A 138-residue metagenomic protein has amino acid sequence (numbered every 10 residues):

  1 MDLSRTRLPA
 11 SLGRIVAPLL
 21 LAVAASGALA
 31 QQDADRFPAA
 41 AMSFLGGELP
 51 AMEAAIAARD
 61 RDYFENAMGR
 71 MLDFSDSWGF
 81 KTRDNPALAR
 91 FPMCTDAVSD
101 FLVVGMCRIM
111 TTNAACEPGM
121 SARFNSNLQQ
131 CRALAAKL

Functional and structural regions predicted by a protein language model:
M1-S11: N-terminal secretory signal peptides that target proteins for export/translocation
L12-L20: Sec-dependent signal peptide hydrophobic core
A24-G27: N-terminal signal peptide c-region/cleavage motif recognized by signal peptidases
Q32-R90, M120-K137: Alpha-helical segments in soluble extracytoplasmic regions
S75-A114: Long, amphipathic, charge-rich alpha-helical segments that form helical bundles/coiled-coils
D100, N113, A122, K137-L138: Secreted/processed peptides and extracellular or luminal domains of membrane proteins
